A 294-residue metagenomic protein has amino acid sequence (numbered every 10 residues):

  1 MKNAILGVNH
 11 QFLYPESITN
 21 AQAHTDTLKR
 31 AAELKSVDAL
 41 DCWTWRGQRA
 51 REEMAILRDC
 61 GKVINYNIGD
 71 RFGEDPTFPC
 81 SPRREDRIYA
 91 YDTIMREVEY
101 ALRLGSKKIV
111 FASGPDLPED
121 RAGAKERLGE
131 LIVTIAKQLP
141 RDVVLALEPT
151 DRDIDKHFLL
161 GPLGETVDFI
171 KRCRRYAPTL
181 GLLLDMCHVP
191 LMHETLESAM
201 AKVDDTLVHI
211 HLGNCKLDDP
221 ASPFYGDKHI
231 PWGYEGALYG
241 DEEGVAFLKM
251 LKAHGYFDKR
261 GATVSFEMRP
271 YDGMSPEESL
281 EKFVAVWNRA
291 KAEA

Functional and structural regions predicted by a protein language model:
M1-R96, L102, A177-T179, E281-A294: N-terminal pre-domain/capping segments
A4-H10, D38-C42, K62-I68, I109-F111 (+4 more regions): Hydrophobic faces of well-ordered beta-strands that scaffold small-molecule active sites in alpha/beta enzyme cores
Y14-N20, A39-E52, L117-E119, D153-L159 (+4 more regions): Acidic-and-aromatic substrate-binding clefts and catalytic sites of carbohydrate-active enzymes
T19-L28, A50-I56, A122-G129, D155-R175 (+2 more regions): Distinct, well-ordered alpha-helical segments
N20-A21, C80-E85, L159-L163, V167 (+1 more regions): Gly/Pro-rich active-site loop or hairpin
R46-I64, T93-R103, G129-L139, T195-V208 (+1 more regions): Short amphipathic alpha-helices and their capping/turn segments at secondary-structure boundaries
D59, C80-G181, E278: Active-site acidic/histidine proton-transfer and metal-coordination neighborhood in alpha/beta enzyme cores
G226-I230, D258-P276: Active-site clefts of carbohydrate-active enzymes
